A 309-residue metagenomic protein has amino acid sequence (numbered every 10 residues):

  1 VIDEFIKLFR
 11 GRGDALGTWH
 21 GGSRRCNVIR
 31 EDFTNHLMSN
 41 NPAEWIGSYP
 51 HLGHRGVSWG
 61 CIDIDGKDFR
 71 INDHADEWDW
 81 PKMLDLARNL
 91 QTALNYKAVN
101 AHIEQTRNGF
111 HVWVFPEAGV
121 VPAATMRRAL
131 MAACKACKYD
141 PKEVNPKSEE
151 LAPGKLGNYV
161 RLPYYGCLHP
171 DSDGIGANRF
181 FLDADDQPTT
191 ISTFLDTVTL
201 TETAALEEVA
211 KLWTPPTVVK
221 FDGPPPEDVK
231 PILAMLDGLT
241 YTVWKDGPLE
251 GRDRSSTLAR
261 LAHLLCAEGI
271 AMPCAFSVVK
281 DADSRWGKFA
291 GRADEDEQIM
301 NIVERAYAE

Functional and structural regions predicted by a protein language model:
V1-N108, V114-Y139, R254, I270-A271: Signature for HUH/AEP ssDNA processing cores
G13-D14, G21, W45, G53 (+4 more regions): A generic alpha-helix propensity feature with a strong bias for hydrophobic helices
D65-I71, D76-W78, R88-N95, R107-A132 (+2 more regions): Modules that initiate DNA replication and primer synthesis
C137-E149: Polymerase palm active-site segment centered on the conserved acidic dipeptide of motif C
P153: Basic, ligand-binding patches in group-transfer machinery, especially extracytoplasmic/periplasmic segments
